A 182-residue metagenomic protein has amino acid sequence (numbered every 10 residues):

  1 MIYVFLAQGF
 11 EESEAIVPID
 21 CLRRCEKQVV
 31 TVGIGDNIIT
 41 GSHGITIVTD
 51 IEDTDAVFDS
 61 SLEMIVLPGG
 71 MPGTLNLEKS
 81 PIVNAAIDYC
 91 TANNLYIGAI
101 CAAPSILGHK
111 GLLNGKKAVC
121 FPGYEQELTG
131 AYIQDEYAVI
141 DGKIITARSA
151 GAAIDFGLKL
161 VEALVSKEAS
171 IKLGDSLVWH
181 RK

Functional and structural regions predicted by a protein language model:
M1-N93, I106-H109, G115, E127 (+2 more regions): Extended, subdomain-level signal for the structured scaffold at the beginning of enzyme domains
I100-C101: Short, thiol/selenol-centered motifs that function as redox-active sites or metal-ligating centers
P122-Y124: Long, charge-patterned amphipathic alpha-helical coiled-coil/hairpin "stalk" segments used as oligomerization
I140: Cytochrome P450 catalytic-domain "roof"
